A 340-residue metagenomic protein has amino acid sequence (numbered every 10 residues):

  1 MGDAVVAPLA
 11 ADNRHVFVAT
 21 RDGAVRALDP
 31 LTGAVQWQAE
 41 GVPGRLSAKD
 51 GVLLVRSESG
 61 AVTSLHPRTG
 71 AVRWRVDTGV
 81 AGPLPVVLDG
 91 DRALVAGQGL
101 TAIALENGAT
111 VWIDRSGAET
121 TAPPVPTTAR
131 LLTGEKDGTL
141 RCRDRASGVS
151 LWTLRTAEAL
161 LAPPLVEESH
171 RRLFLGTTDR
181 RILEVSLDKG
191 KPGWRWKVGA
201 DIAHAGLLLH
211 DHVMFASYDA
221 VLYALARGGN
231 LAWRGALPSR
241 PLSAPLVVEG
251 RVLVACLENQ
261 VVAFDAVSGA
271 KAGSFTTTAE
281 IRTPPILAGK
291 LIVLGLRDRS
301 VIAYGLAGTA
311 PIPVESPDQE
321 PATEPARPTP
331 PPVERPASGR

Functional and structural regions predicted by a protein language model:
M1-V6, A10-R340: Extracytoplasmic/lumenal domain signature
